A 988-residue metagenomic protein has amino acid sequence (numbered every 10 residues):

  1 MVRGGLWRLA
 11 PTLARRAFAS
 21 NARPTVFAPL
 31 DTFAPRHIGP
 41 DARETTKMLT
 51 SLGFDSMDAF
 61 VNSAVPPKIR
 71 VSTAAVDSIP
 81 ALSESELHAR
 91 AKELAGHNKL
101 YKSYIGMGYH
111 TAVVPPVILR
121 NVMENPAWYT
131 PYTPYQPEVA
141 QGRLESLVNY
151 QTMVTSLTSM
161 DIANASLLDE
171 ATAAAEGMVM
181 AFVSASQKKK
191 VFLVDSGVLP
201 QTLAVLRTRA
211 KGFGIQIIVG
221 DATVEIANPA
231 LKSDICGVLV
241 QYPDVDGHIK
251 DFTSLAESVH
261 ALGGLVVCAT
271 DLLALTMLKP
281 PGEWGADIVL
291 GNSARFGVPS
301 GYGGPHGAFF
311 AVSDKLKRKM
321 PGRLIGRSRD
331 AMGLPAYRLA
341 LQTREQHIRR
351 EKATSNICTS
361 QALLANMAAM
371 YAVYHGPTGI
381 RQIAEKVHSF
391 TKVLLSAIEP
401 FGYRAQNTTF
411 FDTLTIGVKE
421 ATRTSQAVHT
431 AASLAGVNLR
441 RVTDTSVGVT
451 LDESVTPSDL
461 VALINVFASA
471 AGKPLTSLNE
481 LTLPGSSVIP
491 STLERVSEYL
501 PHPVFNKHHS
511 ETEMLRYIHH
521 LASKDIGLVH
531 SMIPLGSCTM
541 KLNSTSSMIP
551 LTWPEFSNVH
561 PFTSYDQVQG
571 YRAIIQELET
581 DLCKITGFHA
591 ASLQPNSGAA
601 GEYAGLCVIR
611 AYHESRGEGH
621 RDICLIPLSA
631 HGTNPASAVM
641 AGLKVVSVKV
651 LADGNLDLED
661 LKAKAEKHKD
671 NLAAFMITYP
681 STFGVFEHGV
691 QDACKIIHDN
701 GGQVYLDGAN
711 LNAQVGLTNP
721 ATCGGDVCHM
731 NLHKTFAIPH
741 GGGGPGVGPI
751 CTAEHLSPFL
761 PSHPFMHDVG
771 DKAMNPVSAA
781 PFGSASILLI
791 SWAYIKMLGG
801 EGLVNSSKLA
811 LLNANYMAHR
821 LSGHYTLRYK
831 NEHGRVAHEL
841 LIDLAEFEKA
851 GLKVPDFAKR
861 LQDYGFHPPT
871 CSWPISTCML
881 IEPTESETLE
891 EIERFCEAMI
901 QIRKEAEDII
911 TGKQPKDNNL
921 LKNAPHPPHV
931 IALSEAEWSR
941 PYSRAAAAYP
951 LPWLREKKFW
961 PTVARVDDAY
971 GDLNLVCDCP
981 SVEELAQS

Functional and structural regions predicted by a protein language model:
V2-K47, S51, S63-Y101, V113-Y129 (+12 more regions): Non-catalytic terminal extensions of PLP-dependent enzymes
F54-I69, A286-G291, G725: TRNA-binding/sensing appendages of the translation machinery
P67-S78, E170-V183: Short, surface-exposed loop/turn segments at secondary-structure boundaries that line and modulate
G142, T172-A336, I398, G402 (+6 more regions): Conserved PLP-enzyme active-site core in the AAT-like
M153-A174, K188, F192: A conserved hydrophobic secondary-structure block that centers on an alpha-helix together with its immediately flanking
A163, Q216-G220, Q406, R440 (+3 more regions): General small-molecule cofactor/ligand-binding pocket signal
M178-S186, L363-V373, I787, S791-K796: Proline/glycine-anchored alpha-helix kink/cap motifs
V298-A311, K315-L316, T359-L364, T450 (+6 more regions): Conserved phosphate/anionic-ligand binding catalytic regions in large, soluble enzymes, centered on
